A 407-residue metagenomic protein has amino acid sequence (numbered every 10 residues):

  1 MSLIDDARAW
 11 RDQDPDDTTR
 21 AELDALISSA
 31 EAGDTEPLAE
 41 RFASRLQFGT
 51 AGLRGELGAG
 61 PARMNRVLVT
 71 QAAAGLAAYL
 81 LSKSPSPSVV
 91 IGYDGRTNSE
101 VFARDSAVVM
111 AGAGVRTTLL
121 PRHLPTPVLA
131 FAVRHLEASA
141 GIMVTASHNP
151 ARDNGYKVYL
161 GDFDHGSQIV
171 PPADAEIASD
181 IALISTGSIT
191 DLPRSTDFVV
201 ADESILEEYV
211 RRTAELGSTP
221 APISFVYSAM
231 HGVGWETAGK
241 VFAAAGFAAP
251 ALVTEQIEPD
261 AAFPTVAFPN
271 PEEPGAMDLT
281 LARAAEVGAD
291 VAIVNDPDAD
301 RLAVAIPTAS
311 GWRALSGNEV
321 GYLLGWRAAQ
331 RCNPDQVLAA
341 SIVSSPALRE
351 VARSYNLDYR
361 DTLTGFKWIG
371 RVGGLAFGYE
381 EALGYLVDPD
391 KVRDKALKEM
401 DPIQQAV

Functional and structural regions predicted by a protein language model:
R8-S106, V199-I223, V233: An N-terminal, well-structured beta->alpha segment
W10, D14, T18, P37-L46 (+1 more regions): Gly/Ser/Thr-enriched, mixed-charge loops and adjacent short helices that form phosphate/oxyanion-binding elements
F42-A62, S147-N149, A229-T237, V241 (+4 more regions): Conserved phosphate/anionic-ligand binding catalytic regions in large, soluble enzymes, centered on
V90-D153, V241, A248-V304: N-terminal small/polar loop signature for handling phosphorylated ligands or for N-terminal nucleophile
G92-D94, L120, M143-T145, Y159-G161 (+10 more regions): Generic beta-strand/beta-sheet core signal
E100-D105, A130-R134, R152-V158, I189-T190 (+6 more regions): Short acidic, glycine/serine/threonine-rich loops at helix termini
P121, L183-S204, T308-P389, R393-A396 (+1 more regions): Proline/glycine-rich low-complexity loops and linkers
